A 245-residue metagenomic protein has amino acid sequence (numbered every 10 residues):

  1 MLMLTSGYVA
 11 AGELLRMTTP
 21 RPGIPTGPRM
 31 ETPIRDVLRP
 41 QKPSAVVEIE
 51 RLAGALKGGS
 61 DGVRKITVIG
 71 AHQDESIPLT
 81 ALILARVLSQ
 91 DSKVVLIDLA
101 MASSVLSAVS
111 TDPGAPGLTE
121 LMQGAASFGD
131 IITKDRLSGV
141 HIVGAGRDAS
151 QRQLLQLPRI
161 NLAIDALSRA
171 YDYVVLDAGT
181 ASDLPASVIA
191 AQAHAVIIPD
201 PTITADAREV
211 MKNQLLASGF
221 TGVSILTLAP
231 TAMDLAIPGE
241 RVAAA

Functional and structural regions predicted by a protein language model:
M1-P28: Juxtamembrane cytosolic face of transmembrane helices
P20-Q41, A244: Non-catalytic terminal/linker segments enriched in charged/polar, low-complexity residues
P33-V46, E50, G54, G58-E75 (+3 more regions): P-loop/Walker-type NTP enzyme "switch/lid" segment
G54-G58, I83-V87, A166, N213-Q214: A generic secondary-structure signal
I66, E75, L79-L84, V105-S107 (+2 more regions): Extended, low-complexity, amphipathic alpha-helical coiled-coil/linker regions that act as scaffolds and localization
I66, V94-V95, V140-H141, V174 (+2 more regions): Structural motif
P78-I97: A conserved segment at the C-terminal end of the G1
L154-A245: Conserved catalytic-core segment of NTP-binding enzymes
